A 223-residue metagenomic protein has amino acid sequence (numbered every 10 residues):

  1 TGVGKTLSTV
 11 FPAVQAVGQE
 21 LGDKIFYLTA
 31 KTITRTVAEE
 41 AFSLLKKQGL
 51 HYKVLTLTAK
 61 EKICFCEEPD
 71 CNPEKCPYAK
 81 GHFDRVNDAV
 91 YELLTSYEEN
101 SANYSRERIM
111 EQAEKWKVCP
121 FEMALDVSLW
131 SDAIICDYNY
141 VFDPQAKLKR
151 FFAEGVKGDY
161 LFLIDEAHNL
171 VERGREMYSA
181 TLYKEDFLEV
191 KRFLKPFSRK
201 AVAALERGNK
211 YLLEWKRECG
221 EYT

Functional and structural regions predicted by a protein language model:
T1-F11: Walker A/P-loop
T9, T36, E40, E114-A133 (+1 more regions): Signature of the SF2 helicase/ATPase Hel1-core->accessory helical subdomain module
V14-G18: Short glycine/serine- and small hydrophobic-enriched flexible loop segments
L21-I134, N139-F142, E206-Y222: A substrate-engagement module of RecA-like helicase motors
